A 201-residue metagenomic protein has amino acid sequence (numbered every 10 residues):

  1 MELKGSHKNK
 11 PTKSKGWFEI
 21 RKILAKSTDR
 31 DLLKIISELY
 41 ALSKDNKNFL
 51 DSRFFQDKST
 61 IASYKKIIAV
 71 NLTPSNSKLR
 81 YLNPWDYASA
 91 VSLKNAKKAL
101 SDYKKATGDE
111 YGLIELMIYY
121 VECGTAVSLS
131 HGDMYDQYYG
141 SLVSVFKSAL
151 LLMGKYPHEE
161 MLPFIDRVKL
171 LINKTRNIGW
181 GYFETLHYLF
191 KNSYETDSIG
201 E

Functional and structural regions predicted by a protein language model:
M1-K26, N48, S52-F55: Charged, compositionally biased N-terminal leader segments and the immediate start of the first structured element
E2-G5, L113, M117, M134-Q137 (+2 more regions): N-terminal intrinsically disordered, cationic/polar leader segments that include organellar targeting peptides
L32-I36: Long, hydrophobic or amphipathic alpha-helical segments
L42: Long, charge-dense, solvent-exposed interaction surfaces that engage phosphate-rich ligands
K47-G124: Long, charge-patterned amphipathic interaction tracts in eukaryotic proteins
S101-K104, E122-L129, K147-G154: Alpha-helical repeat scaffolds in large eukaryotic proteins
S141-E201: Eukaryote-biased recognition of C-terminal alpha-helical segments
